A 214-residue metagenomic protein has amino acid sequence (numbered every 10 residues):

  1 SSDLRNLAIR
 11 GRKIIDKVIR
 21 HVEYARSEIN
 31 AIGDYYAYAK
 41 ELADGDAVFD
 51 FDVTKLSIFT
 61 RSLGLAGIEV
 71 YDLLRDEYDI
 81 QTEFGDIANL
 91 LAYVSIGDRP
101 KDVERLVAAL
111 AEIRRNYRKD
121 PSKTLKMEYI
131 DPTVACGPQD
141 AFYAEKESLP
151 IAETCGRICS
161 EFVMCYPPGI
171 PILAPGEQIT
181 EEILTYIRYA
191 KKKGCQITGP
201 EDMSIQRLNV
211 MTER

Functional and structural regions predicted by a protein language model:
N6-I9: Long alpha-helical, hydrophobic tracts
G11-V22, L56: Substrate-binding/catalytic subdomain of NAD(P)-dependent oxidoreductase enzymes
E23-G199: Conserved C-terminal alpha-helix-loop-beta "cap" of PLP-dependent enzymes that closes/shapes the active-site mouth
Q196-R214: Charge-dense polyanion-binding interfaces
